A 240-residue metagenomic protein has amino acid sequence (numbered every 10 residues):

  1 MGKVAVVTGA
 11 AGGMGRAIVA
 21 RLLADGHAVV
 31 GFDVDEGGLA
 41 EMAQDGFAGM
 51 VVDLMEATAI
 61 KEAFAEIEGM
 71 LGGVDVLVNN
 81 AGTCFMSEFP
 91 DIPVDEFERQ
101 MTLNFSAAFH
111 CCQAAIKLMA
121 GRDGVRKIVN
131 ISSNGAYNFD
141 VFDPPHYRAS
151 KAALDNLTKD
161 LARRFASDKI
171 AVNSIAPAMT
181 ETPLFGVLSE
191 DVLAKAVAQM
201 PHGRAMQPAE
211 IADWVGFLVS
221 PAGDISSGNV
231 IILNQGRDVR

Functional and structural regions predicted by a protein language model:
G2-V29: Canonical Rossmann dinucleotide-binding motif of NAD(H)/NADP(H)-dependent dehydrogenases/reductases, specifically
K3, G73-V74, M119-S133, S167-I170 (+1 more regions): Active-site loop of short-chain dehydrogenase/reductase
E88-F89, P93-M101, F185, A196: Substrate-binding pocket helix/loop in short-chain dehydrogenase/reductase
C112, S150, T158: Active-site helix of classical SDR
K117, K159, R163-S167, D224: Alpha-helical segment proximal to the catalytic Tyr-Lys
M200-I211: A conserved structural motif in NAD(P)-dependent oxidoreductases
G216, S227-R240: Short C-terminal tail/terminal secondary-structure segment of NAD(P)H-dependent dehydrogenase/reductase domains
